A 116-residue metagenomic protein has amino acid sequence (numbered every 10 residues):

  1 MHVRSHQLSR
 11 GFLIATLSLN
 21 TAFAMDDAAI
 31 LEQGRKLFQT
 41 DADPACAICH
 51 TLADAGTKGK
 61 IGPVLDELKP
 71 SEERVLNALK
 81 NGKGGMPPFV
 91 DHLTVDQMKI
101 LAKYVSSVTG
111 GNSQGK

Functional and structural regions predicted by a protein language model:
H2-F12: Bacterial N-terminal signal peptides that target proteins for export
R10-N20: Bacterial N-terminal signal peptides
N20-D41, R74, G115-K116: Electrostatic cytochrome c docking/interface patches
A29, Q33-K36, R74, N81 (+3 more regions): Extracytoplasmic/secreted proteins, especially bacterial periplasmic and envelope-associated proteins
F38-Q39, A47-K83, P88-H92: Gly/Gly-Pro-rich "capping" loops immediately C-terminal to redox-active cysteine motifs in periplasmic/lumenal
P44: Cys/His-enriched microdomains
D91-K116: C-terminal capping alpha-helices of c-type cytochrome domains
